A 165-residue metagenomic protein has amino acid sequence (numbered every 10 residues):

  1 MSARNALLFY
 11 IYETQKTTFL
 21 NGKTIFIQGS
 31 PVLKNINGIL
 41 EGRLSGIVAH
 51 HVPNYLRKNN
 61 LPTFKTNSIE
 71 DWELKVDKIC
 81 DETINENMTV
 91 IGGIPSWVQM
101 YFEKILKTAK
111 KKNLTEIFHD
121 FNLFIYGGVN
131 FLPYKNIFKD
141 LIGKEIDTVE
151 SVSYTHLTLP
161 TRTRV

Functional and structural regions predicted by a protein language model:
M1-L157, R162: Active-site phosphate/ATP/adenylate-binding loop shared across adenylate-forming ligases
